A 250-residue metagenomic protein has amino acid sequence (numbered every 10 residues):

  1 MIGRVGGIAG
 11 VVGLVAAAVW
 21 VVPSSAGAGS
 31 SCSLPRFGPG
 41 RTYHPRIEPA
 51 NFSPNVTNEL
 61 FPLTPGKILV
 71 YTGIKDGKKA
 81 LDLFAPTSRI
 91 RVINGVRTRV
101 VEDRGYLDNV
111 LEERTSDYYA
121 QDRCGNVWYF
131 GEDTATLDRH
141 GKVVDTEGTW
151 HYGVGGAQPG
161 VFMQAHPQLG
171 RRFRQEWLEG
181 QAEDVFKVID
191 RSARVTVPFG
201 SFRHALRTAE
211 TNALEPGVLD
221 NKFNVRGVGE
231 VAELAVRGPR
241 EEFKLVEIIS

Functional and structural regions predicted by a protein language model:
M1-V12: Bacterial N-terminal signal peptides that target proteins for export
R4, A18, L111: A short catalytic or substrate-binding loop motif that flags glycine-/basic-rich loops and adjacent residues that bind
A9-G10, W20, N58, N221: Residues at the start of alpha-helices and the adjacent loop-to-helix junctions
A17-S31: C-terminal region of N-terminal signal peptides and the immediate post-cleavage residues of exported proteins
A17-W20, G73, D138, G148 (+1 more regions): Residue-level recognition of conserved structural "scaffold" positions that shape functional pockets and channels
G29-R123, Y129-T136, Q164-S250: Acidic, serine/threonine-rich low-complexity disordered tracts
G141-G160: Acidic/charged, solvent-exposed loop-and-adjacent secondary-structure segments enriched in E/D, K/R, S/T, and G/P
